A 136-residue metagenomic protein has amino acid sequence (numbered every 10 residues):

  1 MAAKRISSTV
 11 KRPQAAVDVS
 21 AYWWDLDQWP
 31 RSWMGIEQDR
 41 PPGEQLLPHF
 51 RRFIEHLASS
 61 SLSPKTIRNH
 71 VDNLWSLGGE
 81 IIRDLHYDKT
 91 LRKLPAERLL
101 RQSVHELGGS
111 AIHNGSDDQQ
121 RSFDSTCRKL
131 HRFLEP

Functional and structural regions predicted by a protein language model:
M1-P136: Charge-rich, intrinsically disordered N-terminal extensions that act as flexible nucleic-acid engagement or regulatory
